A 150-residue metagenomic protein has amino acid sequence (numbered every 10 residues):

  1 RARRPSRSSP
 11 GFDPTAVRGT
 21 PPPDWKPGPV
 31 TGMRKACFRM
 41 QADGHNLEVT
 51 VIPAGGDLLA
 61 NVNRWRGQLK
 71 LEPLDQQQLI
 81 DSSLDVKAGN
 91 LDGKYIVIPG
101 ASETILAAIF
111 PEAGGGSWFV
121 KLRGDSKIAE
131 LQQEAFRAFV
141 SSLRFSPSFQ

Functional and structural regions predicted by a protein language model:
R1-K35, Q76-Q77, R144, Q150: N-terminal "mature-domain start" segment
P14, R18, T31, A54-L58 (+3 more regions): Solvent-exposed, acidic/flexible segments
T15-Q68: Secretory pathway targeting signatures of secreted, lumenal, and periplasmic proteins
A16-W25, Q68-L69, G115-Q150: Surface-exposed amphipathic alpha-helical segments
P21-P23, T31, A42, P53-G55 (+4 more regions): A mature extracytoplasmic/lumenal domain signature
P27, M33-K35, N63-A113: Signature of long, low-cysteine stretches enriched in small and polar/charged residues
G44-N46, S102, A113-S117: Coil-to-beta-strand transition motifs
